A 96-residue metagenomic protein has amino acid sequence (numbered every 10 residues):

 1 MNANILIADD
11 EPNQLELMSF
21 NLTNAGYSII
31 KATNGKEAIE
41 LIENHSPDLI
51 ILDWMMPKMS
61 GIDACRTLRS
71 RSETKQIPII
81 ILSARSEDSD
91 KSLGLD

Functional and structural regions predicted by a protein language model:
D9, D53, S83: Active-site residues of response regulator receiver
E16-N24: Charged docking surfaces used in two-component/phosphorelay signaling
S19, D63, K75, S86-D96: Alpha4 helix (beta4-alpha4-beta5 surface) of REC/receiver domains from two-component response regulators
G26-T33, L41: Short hydrophobic/Thr-rich beta-strand motif most characteristic of the beta2 strand and flanking loop of CheY-like
T33-E37, S60-D63: Acidic catalytic/metal-coordinating carboxylates
E40, I62-K75: Short amphipathic alpha-helix used as the core "switch/output" element in two-component signaling
H45-I51: Active-site beta3 strand of CheY-like receiver
M56: Receiver (REC) domain active-site loop signature in two-component systems and cognate sites in sensor histidine kinases
